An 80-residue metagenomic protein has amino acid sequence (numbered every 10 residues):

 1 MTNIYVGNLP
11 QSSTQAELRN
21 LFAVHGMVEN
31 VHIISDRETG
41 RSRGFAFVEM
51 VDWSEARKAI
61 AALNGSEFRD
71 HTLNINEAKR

Functional and structural regions predicted by a protein language model:
M1-E77: Canonical RRM/RBD RNA-binding surface and closely related RRM-like beta-sheet modules in eukaryotic RNA-binding proteins
